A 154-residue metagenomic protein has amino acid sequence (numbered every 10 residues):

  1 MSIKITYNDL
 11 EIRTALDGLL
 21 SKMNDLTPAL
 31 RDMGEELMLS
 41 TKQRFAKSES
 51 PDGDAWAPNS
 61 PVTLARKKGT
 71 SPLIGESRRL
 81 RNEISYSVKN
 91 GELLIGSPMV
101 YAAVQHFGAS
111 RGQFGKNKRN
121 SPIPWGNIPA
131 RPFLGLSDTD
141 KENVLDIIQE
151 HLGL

Functional and structural regions predicted by a protein language model:
M1-L154: Short, Lys/Arg-rich flexible segments
